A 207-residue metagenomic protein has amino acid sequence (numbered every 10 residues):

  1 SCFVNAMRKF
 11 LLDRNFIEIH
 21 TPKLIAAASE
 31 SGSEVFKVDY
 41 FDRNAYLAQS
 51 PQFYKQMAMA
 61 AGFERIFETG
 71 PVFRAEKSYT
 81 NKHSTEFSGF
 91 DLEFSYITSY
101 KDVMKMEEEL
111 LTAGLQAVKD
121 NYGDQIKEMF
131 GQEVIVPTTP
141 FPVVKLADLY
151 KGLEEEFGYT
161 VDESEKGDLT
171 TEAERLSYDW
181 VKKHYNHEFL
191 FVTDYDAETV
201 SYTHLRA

Functional and structural regions predicted by a protein language model:
S1-I97: Class II aminoacyl-tRNA synthetase-like tRNA-binding/catalytic domains
S1-R14, E107, T112, Y150 (+1 more regions): Primarily single-stranded nucleic-acid-binding OB-fold modules
L12-I17, F63, A75-S78, Q116-D124 (+3 more regions): Intrinsically disordered or highly flexible coil/loop and linker segments, enriched in small and charged/polar residues
L24-S29, G123-T138, Y195-E198: A glycine-rich phosphate-binding loop feature that marks nucleotide/adenosyl-phosphate handling sites
A45, Q56-M59, E93-M104, I135-P140 (+2 more regions): Hydrophobic alpha-helical scaffolding
S84, S88-G131, T138, P142-Y150: A conserved active-site cap/scaffold subdomain adjacent to cofactor or substrate pockets
G152, E163-A197: Aromatic-residue-lined binding/catalytic grooves and analogous aromatic/hydrophobic interfacial grooves in multimeric
T203-A207: Conserved small/polar residues in nucleotide/adenosyl-binding loops
